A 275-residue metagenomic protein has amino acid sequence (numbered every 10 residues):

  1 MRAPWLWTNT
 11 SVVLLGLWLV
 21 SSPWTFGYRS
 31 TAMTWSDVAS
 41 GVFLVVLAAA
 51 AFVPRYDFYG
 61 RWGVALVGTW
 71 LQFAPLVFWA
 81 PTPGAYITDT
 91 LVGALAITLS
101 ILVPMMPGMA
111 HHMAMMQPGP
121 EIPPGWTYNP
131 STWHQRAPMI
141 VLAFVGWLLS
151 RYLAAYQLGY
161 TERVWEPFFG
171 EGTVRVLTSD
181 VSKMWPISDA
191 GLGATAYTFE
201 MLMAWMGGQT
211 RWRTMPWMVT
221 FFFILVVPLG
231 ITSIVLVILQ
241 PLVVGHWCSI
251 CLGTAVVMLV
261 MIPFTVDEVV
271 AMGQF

Functional and structural regions predicted by a protein language model:
R2, L15-L17, S21: N-terminal signal-anchor module of multipass membrane proteins
T8, S21-Y28, A32-A39, F43-F52 (+2 more regions): Membrane-interfacial helix-loop segments of redox and metal-homeostasis proteins, especially TM-loop-TM junctions
T8-L15: Short N-terminal helix-initiation segments at or just after the protein's N-terminus
W18-L19, L71-A74: Hydrophobic/aromatic-rich, well-ordered segments within soluble, folded domains that form packed cores
V64-L71: Central hydrophobic cores of alpha-helical transmembrane segments in multi-pass integral membrane proteins
